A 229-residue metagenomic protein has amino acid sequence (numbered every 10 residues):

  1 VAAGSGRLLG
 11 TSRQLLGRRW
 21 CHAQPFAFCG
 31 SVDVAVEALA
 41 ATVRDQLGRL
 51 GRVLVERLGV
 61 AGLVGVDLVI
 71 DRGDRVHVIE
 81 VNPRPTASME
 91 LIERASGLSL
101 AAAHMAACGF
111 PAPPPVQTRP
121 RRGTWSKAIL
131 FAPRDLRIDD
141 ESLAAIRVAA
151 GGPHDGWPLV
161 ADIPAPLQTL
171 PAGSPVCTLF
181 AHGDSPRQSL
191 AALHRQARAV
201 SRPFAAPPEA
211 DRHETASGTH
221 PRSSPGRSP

Functional and structural regions predicted by a protein language model:
V1-R7, D71-D74, P133, G183-D184: Short acidic-glycine loop/turn motifs at beta-strand connectors
V1-V53, R57-G59, N82-A106, R119-P120: ATP-dependent carboxylate/phosphate-activation module, predominantly the ATP-grasp catalytic core and closely related
L8, F26-F28, V78, I138 (+2 more regions): A broad structural signal for short, well-ordered beta-strand segments within beta-sheet-rich domains
L9-S12, V69, I129-F131, F180: Residues in well-ordered beta-strands of folded domains
C21, E80, D139-E141: Short, well-ordered secondary-structure micro-motifs
V43-L50, V64-G65, I70, H77 (+2 more regions): General structural feature for long, well-ordered alpha-helical segments within catalytic domains of soluble enzymes
V55-E90, L130: Conserved metal-phosphate-binding beta-hairpin within the catalytic cores of diverse ATP-dependent phosphoryl-transfer
M105-P229: Peripheral (often C-terminal) accessory segments that flank ATP-dependent C-N-forming ligase machineries
